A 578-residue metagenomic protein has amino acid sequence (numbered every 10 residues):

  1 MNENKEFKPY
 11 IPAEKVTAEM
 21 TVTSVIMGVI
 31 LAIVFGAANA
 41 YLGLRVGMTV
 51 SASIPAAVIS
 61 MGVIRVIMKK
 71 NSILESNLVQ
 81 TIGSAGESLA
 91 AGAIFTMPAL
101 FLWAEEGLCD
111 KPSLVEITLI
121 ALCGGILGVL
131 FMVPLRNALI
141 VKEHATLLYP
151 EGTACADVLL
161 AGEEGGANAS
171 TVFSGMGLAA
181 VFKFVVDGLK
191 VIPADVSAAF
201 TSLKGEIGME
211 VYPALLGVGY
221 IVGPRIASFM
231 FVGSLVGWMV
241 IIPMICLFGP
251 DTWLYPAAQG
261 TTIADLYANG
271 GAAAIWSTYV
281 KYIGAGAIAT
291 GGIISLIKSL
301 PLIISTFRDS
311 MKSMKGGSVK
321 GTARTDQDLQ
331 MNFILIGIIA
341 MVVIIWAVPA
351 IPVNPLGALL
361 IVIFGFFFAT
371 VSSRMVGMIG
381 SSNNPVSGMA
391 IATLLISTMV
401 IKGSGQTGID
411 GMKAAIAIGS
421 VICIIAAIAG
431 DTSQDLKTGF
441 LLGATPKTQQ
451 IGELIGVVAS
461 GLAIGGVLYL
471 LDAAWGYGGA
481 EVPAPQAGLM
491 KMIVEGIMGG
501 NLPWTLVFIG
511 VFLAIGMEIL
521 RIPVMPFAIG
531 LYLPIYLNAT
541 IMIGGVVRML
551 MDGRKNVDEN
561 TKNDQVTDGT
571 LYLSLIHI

Functional and structural regions predicted by a protein language model:
N2-K8, L130-V158, L189-S197, L215 (+7 more regions): Juxtamembrane interface elements at the cytosolic ends of transmembrane helices in multi-pass membrane proteins
N2-P112, M132, R136, I140-I207 (+3 more regions): N-terminal alpha-helical transmembrane segments of multi-pass membrane transport and channel/translocase proteins
K8, L100-E116, H144, T153 (+7 more regions): Inter-helical loop and helix-membrane interface segments of multi-pass membrane transporters/permeases
G28-N39, A57-I64, F95-P98, A121-V133 (+12 more regions): Hydrophobic core segments of alpha-helical transmembrane domains in multi-pass membrane transport and ion-translocation
M68-H144, G219-L254, A272-G291, M412-A415 (+1 more regions): Membrane-interface helix-loop-helix modules in multi-pass membrane proteins
S88-L89, I140, L147-A180, V319-A323 (+4 more regions): Helix-loop-helix junctions within the multi-pass membrane cores of secondary transporters/permeases
V343-Q434, L441, L470, E481: Membrane-embedded translocation segments of transport machinery
I576-I578: Conserved small/polar residues in nucleotide/adenosyl-binding loops
